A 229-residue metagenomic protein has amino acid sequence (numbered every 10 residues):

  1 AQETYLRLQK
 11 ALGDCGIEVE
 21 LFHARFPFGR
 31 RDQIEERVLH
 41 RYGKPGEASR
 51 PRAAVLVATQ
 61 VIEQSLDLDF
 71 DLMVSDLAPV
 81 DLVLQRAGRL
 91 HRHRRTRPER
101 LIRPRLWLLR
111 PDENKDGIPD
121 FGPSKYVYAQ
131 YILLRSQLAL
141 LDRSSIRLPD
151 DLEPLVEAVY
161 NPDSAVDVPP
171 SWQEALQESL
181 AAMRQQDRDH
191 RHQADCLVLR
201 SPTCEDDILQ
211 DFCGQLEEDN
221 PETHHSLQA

Functional and structural regions predicted by a protein language model:
A1-E3, E63: Gly/Ser/Thr-rich loops at beta-strand to alpha-helix junctions that form or flank small-molecule/cofactor-binding
E3-G46, F70, V74-A229: C-terminal helicase lobe and adjacent C-terminal extensions/tails of nucleic-acid helicase motors
A48-E63: Conserved two-lobed SF2 helicase motor
D67: Flexible glycine/serine/alanine-rich "lid" or loop that lines and gates the nucleotide-sugar donor pocket in diverse
